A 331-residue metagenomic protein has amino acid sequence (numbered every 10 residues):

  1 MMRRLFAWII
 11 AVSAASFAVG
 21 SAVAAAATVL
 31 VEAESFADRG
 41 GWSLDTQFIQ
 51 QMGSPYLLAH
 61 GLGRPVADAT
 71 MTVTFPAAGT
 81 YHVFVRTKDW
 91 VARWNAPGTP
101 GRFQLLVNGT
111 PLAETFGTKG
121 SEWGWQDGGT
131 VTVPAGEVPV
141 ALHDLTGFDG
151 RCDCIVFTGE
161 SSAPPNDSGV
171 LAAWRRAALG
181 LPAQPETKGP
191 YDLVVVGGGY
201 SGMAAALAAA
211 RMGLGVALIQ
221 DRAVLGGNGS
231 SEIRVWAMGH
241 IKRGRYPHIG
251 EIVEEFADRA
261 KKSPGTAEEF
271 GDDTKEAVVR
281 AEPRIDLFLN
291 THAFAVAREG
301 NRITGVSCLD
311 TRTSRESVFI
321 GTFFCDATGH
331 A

Functional and structural regions predicted by a protein language model:
M1-L5: Positively charged n-region of N-terminal signal peptides that target proteins for export
A7-G20: Bacterial N-terminal signal peptides
A25-E186: Extracytoplasmic
T187-G199: Beta1/beta-strand and adjacent pyrophosphate-binding region of the FAD-binding site in flavoprotein oxidoreductases
G189, T313-F323: Core beta-strand elements of the Rossmann-like FAD/NAD(P) dinucleotide-binding domain in flavoenzyme oxidoreductases
G202: N-terminal Rossmann-fold NAD(P) dinucleotide-binding loop
A208, L214-G215, Q220-R302, C308: Conserved N-terminal/central alpha/beta ligand/cofactor-binding core
T322-F323, A327-A331: Glycine-/small-residue-rich beta->alpha transition segments that form the dinucleotide
